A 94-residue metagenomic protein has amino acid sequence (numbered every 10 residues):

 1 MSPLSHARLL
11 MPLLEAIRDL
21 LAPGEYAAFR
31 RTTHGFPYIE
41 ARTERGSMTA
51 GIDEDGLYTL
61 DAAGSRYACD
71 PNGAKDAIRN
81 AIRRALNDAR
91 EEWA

Functional and structural regions predicted by a protein language model:
M1-E40, G64-S65, P71-K75: Negatively charged, low-complexity tracts enriched in Asp/Glu with abundant Ser/Thr
M1-S5, L86-A94: Short intrinsically disordered terminal tails
A28, A41, G46, A50-G51 (+2 more regions): Small side chains
T43-N80: Intrinsically disordered, low-complexity regulatory segments enriched in Ser/Thr/Pro and charged residues
